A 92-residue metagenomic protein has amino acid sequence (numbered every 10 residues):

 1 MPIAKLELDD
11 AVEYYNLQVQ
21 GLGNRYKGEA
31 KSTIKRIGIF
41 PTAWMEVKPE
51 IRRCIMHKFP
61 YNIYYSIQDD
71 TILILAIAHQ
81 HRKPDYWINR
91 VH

Functional and structural regions predicted by a protein language model:
M1-K27: Arg/Lys-rich, positively charged N-terminal/basic patches that mediate binding to nucleic acids
P2, L6-D9, I51, T71 (+1 more regions): Small, basic N-terminal interaction modules of short regulatory proteins
E7, A11, T33-R36, R53 (+2 more regions): Residue-level recognition of specific faces of alpha-helices
Y14-L17, R36-I39, D69: Conserved amphipathic alpha-helical interaction elements at protein-protein interfaces in regulatory, energy-coupling
R25-Y26, K48-C54, L73-L75, V91-H92: Short alpha-helical linear motifs
S32-H57, P84: A short, surface-exposed loop/turn module that caps and links secondary-structure elements
N62, S66-H92: Enriched for short, Lys/Arg-rich terminal
